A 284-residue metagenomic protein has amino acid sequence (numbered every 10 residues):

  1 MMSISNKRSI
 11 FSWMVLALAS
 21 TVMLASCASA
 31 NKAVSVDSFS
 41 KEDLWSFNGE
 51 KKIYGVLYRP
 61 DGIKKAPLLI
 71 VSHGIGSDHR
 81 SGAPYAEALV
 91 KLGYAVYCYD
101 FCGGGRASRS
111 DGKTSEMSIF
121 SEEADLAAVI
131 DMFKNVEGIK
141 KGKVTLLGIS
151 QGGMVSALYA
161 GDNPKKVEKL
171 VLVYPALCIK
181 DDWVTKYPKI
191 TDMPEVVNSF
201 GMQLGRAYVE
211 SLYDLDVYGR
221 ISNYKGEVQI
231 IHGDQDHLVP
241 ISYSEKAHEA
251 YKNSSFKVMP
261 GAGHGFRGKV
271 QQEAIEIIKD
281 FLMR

Functional and structural regions predicted by a protein language model:
N31-G62: N-terminal cap/lid segment of alpha/beta-hydrolase-fold proteins
I75-E87: The serine-hydrolase catalytic nucleophile loop
S81, E116-V136: Alpha/beta-hydrolase active-site loop
A88-R109: Conserved alpha/beta-hydrolase
G138-I149: Alpha/beta-hydrolase fold nucleophile elbow
L158, D162-G205: Hydrolase active-site cap/lid region
Y224, I230-H232, D236: Short beta-strand/loop motif that positions the catalytic acidic residue of the alpha/beta-hydrolase fold
A262-E273: Catalytic histidine-centered segment of alpha/beta-hydrolase-like enzymes
